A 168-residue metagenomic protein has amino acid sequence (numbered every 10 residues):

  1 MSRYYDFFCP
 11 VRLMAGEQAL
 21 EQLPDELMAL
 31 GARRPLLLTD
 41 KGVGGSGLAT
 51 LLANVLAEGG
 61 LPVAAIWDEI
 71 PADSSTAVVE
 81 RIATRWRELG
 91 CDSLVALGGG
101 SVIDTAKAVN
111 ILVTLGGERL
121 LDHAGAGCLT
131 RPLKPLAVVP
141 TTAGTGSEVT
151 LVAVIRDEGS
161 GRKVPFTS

Functional and structural regions predicted by a protein language model:
M1, E21-D25, E80-A83, L121-A126 (+1 more regions): A generic local structural motif
M1-W67: An N-terminal, well-structured beta->alpha segment
L30, L89, R131-P132: Structured loop/turn residues at beta-strand edges in well-structured enzyme cores
L36-L37, S93-V95, A137: Conserved beta-strand elements of the Class I
K41-V43, G99-V102, T142-G144: Short glycine-rich anion-binding loops that position phosphate/pyrophosphate groups of nucleotides and phosphorylated
G47-G117: N-terminal small/polar loop signature for handling phosphorylated ligands or for N-terminal nucleophile
T114-S168: A glycine/threonine-rich phosphate-anchoring loop and its flanking beta-alpha core in nucleotide/phosphate-binding
